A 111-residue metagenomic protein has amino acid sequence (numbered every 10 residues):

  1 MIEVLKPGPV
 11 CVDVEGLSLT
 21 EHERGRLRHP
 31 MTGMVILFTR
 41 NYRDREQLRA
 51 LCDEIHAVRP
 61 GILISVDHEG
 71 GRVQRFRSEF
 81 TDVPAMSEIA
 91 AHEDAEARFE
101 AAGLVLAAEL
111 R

Functional and structural regions predicted by a protein language model:
M1-E21: Boundary/entry segment of secreted carbohydrate-active catalytic domains
E21-R28: Zymogen propeptides
P30-R111: Enzymes and membrane/adaptor proteins characterized by extended Gly/Ser/Thr/Asp/Glu-rich, aromatic-dotted
